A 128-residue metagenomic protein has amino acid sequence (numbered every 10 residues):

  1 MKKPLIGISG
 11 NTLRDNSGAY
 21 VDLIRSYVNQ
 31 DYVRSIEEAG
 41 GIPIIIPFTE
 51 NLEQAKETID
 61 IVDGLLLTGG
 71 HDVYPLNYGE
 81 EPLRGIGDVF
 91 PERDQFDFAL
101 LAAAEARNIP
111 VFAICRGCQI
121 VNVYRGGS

Functional and structural regions predicted by a protein language model:
M1-I114, N122-G127: N-terminal beta1-alpha1 cap of cysteine-dependent amidohydrolase-like domains
C118: The feature captures the ABC ATPase H-loop/switch
